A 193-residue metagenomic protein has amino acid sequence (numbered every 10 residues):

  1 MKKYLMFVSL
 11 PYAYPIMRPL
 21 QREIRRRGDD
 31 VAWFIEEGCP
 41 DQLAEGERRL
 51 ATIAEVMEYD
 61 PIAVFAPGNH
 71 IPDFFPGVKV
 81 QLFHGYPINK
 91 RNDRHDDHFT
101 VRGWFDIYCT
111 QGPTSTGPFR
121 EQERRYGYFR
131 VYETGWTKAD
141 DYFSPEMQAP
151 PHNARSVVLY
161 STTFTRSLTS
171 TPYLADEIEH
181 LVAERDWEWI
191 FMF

Functional and structural regions predicted by a protein language model:
K2-V8, V157-S161: Short hydrophobic beta-strand segments
L5-E146: Active-site and donor-binding regions of nucleotide-sugar-utilizing enzymes
A13-R25, T137-F193: Conserved catalytic-core segment of nucleotide-activated headgroup transferases in glycan assembly
